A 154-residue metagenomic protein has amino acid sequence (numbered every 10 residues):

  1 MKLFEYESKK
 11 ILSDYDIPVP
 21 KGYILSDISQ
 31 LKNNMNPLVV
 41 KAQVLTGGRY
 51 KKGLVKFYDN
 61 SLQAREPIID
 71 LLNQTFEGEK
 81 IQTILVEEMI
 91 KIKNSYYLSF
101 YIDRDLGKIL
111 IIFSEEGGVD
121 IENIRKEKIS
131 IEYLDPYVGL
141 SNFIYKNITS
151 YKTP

Functional and structural regions predicted by a protein language model:
M1-P37, A42, S150: A conserved helix-loop-beta module that forms one wall/lid of the active-site cleft in ATP-utilizing catalytic domains
F4-I11, Q63-P67, L140-I144: General structural feature for long, well-ordered alpha-helical segments within catalytic domains of soluble enzymes
Y6-L12, M35-Y50, E77-I92, L98: ATP-grasp fold ATP-binding core
Y15, A64-E66, D70-E77: Catalytic core of tubulin tyrosine ligase-like
P20-G22, V40-P67, Y97, V119-K126: Glycine-rich phosphate-binding loop of ATP-grasp-fold ATP-dependent ligases
S26, F57-N60, E88, F100-I102: Short beta-strand-to-loop capping motifs
G78-P136: Hydrophobic alpha-helical hairpins/lids featuring a short glycine-rich hinge
S141-P154: A long amphipathic alpha-helix within ATP-dependent nucleotide-binding catalytic cores
